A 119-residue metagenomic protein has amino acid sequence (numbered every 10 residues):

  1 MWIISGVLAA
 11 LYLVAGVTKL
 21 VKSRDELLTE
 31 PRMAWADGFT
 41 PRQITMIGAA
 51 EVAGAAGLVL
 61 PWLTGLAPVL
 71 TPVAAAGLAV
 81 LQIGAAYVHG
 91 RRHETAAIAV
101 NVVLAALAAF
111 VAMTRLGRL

Functional and structural regions predicted by a protein language model:
M1-L119: Membrane-interface extramembranous regions
